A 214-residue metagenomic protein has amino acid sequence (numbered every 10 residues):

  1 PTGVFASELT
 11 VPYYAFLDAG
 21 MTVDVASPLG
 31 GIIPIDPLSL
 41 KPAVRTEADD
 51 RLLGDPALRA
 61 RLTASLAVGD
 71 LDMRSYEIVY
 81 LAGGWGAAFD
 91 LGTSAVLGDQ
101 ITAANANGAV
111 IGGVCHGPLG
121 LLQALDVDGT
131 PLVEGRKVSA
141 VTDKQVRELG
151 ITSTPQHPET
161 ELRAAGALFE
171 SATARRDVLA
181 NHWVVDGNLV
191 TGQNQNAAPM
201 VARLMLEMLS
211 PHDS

Functional and structural regions predicted by a protein language model:
P1-N107, L119-S214: Extended, subdomain-level signal for the structured scaffold at the beginning of enzyme domains
V110: Active-site cofactor/cluster-binding pocket
V114-P118: Short, thiol/selenol-centered motifs that function as redox-active sites or metal-ligating centers
